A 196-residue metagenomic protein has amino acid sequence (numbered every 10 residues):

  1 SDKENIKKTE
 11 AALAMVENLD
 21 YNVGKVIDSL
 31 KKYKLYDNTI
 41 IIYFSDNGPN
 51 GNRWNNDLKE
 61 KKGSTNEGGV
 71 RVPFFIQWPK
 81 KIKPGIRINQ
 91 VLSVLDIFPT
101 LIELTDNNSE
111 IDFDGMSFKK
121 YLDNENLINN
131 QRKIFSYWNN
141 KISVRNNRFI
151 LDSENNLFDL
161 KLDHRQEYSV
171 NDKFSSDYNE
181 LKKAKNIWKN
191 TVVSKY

Functional and structural regions predicted by a protein language model:
S1-K8, W78-K81, H164-Q166: Short glycine/proline-rich turn/loop motifs
S1-T39: A long, amphipathic alpha-helix that forms part of the scaffold/cap immediately adjacent to metal-dependent active
E4, D28-K81, S93: Histidine-centered active-site microenvironments of extracellular/periplasmic hydrolases and transferases
E4-N18, N50, N89, S93 (+2 more regions): Extracytoplasmic/periplasmic, Sec-exported soluble proteins
V16, V23, I40-S45, P73-F75 (+2 more regions): Beta-strand elements within well-structured catalytic alpha/beta cores of enzymes that handle phosphate/sulfate esters
N22-S29, T100, L104, W188-T191: Short alpha-helical functional segments enriched in proximate histidine and acidic residues
P49-E67, I82-I86, Q90-R165, E180 (+1 more regions): C-terminal cap/loop subdomain of S1 sulfatases and analogous C-terminal strand-loop tails that border
F174, Y178-K185, K189: Short amphipathic alpha-helical coiled-coil/interface segments
